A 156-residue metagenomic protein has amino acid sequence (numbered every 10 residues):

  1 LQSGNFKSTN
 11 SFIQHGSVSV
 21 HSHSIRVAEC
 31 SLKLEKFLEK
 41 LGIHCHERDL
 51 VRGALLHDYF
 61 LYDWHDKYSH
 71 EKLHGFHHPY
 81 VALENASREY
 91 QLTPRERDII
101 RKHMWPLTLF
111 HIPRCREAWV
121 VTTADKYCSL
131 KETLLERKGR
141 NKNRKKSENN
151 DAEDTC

Functional and structural regions predicted by a protein language model:
L1-C156: Metal-dependent phosphohydrolase cores
